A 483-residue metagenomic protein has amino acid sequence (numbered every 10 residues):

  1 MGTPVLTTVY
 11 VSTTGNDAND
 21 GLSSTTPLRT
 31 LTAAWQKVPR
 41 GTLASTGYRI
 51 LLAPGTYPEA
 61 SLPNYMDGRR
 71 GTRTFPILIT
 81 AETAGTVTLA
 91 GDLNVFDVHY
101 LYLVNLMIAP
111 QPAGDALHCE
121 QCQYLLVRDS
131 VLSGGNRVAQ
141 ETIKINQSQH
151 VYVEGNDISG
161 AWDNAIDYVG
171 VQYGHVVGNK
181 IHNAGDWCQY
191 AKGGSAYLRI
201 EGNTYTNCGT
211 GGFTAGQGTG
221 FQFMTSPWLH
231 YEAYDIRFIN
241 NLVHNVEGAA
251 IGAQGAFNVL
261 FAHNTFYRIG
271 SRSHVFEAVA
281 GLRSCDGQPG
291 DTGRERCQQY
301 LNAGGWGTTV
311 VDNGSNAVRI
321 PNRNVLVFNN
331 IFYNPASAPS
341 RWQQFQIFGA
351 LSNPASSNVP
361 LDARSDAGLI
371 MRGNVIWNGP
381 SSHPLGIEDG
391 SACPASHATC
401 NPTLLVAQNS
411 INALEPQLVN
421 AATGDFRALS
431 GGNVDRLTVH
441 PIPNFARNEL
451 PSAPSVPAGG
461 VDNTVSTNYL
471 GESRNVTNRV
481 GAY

Functional and structural regions predicted by a protein language model:
M1, P27, K37, C393-P394 (+2 more regions): Surface beta-loop-beta hairpin patches that serve as ligand-binding interfaces in beta-rich domains
M1-T7: N-terminal low-complexity, Pro/Thr/Ser-rich intrinsically disordered segments that act as propeptides or flexible
T8, T42-T88, L93-V104, Q123 (+1 more regions): Beta-solenoid repeat scaffold
T13-L52, L470, R474: Acidic Gly/Asp/Thr-rich repetitive segments characteristic of extracellular carbohydrate-active and adhesion proteins
T14-A18, G55-P58, T83-G85, S337 (+3 more regions): Acidic glycine-/aspartate-rich tracts in secreted/extracellular proteins
G15-L31, D92, L106, D425-V434: Short, polar loop/linker segments at the starts of domains and inter-domain junctions
G41, N316-A317, V359-L361, S455-G460: Short loop/turn motifs at secondary-structure junctions and domain boundaries
S61-P63, G91-N94, A109-V151, G155-G424: Glycine- and acidic/polar-rich repeat regions and solenoidal domains
